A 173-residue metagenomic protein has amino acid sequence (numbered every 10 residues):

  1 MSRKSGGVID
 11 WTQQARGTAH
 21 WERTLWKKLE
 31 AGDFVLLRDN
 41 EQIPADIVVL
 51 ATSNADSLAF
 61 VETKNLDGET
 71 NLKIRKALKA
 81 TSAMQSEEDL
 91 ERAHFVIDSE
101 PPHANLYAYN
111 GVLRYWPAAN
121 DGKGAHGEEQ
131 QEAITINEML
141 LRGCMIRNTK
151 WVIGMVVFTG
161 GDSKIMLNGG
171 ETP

Functional and structural regions predicted by a protein language model:
M1-P173: Conserved cytosolic headpiece of P-type ATPases
